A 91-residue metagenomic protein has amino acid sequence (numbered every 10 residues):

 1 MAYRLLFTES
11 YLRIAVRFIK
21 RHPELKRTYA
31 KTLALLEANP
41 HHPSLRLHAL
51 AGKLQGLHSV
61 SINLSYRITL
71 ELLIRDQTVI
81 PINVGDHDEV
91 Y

Functional and structural regions predicted by a protein language model:
M1, P43-R46, Q77-I80: Residue-level signal for beta-strand positions within conserved beta-sheet cores that form or flank
M1, R46, G56, Y66-I68: Residue-level marker for the onset of beta-strands and adjacent loop->beta junctions in well-ordered domains
R4, R13-K26, I62-Y91: Enriched for short, Lys/Arg-rich terminal
I14, K31-T32: A ubiquitous structural signal for well-ordered alpha-helices
L35-V60: A short, surface-exposed loop/turn module that caps and links secondary-structure elements
